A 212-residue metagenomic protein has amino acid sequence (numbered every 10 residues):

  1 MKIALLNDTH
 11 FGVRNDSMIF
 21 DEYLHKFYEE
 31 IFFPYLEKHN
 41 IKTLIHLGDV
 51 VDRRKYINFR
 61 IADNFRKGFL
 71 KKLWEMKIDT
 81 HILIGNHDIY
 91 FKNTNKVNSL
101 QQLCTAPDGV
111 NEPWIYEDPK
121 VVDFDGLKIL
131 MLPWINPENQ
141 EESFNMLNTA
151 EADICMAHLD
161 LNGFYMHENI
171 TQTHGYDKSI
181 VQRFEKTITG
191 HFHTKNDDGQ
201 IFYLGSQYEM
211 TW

Functional and structural regions predicted by a protein language model:
K2, T9, V13-V121, I180-F184: Core catalytic region of metal-dependent phosphoesterases/phosphodiesterases, especially metallo-beta-lactamase-like
K2-F11, G126-I135, I154-H158, F202-G205: Active-site-proximal beta-strand elements of phosphoester/diester hydrolases
A4, I45, H81, Y116 (+4 more regions): Hydrophobic/aromatic beta-strand patches that form the interior of the parallel beta-sheet core in alpha/beta enzyme
D8, G48-D49, G85-N86, H158 (+2 more regions): Active-site glycine-centered loops adjacent to acidic/histidine catalytic or metal-binding residues that shape
I41, G126, A150-A152, F184-E185 (+1 more regions): Short, well-ordered alpha-helix to beta-strand connector turns
P133-N139, T194, Q207: Short beta->alpha connector loops
N136-F184: Active-site-proximal segments of metal-dependent phosphoesterases and phosphodiesterases across multiple
H167-W212: Conserved beta-sheet core of the metallophosphoesterase superfamily
